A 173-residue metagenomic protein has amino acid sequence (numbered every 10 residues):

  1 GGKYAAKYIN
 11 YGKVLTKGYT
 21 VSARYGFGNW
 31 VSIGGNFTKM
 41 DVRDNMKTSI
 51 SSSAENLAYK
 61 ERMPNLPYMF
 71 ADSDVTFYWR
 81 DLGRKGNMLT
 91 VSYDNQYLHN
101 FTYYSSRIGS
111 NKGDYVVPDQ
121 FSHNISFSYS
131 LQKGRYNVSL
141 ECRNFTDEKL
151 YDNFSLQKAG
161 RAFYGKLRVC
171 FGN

Functional and structural regions predicted by a protein language model:
G2-K3, I9, S53, R107 (+2 more regions): Short leucine-rich amphipathic alpha-helices used at interfaces
K3-T102: Gram-negative outer-membrane beta-barrel transporters
I33, Q96-G109, G113-S122, S126-N173: C-terminal beta-signal and adjacent terminal beta-strands/loops of Gram-negative outer-membrane beta-barrel proteins
